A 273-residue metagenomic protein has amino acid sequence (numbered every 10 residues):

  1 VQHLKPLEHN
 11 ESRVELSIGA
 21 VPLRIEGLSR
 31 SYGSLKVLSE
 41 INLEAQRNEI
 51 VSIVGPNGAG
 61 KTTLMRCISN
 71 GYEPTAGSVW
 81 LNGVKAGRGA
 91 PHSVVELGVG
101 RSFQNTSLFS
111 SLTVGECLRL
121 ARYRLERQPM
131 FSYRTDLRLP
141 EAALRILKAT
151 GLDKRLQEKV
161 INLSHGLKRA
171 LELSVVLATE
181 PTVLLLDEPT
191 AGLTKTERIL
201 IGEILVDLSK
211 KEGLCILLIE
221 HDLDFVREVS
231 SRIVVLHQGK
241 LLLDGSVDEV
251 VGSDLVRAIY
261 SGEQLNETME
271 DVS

Functional and structural regions predicted by a protein language model:
V54-P56: The feature captures the beta-strand-to-loop junction immediately N-terminal to the Walker
S69: Helix-to-loop junction immediately C-terminal to a conserved catalytic motif
G87-R88, I146-L167: Conserved ABC nucleotide-binding domain
L184-E188: Catalytic Walker B motif of ABC-type/P-loop ATPase nucleotide-binding domains
V226-E228: A short, surface-exposed alpha-helical micro-motif characterized by mixed small hydrophobic and charged/polar residues
